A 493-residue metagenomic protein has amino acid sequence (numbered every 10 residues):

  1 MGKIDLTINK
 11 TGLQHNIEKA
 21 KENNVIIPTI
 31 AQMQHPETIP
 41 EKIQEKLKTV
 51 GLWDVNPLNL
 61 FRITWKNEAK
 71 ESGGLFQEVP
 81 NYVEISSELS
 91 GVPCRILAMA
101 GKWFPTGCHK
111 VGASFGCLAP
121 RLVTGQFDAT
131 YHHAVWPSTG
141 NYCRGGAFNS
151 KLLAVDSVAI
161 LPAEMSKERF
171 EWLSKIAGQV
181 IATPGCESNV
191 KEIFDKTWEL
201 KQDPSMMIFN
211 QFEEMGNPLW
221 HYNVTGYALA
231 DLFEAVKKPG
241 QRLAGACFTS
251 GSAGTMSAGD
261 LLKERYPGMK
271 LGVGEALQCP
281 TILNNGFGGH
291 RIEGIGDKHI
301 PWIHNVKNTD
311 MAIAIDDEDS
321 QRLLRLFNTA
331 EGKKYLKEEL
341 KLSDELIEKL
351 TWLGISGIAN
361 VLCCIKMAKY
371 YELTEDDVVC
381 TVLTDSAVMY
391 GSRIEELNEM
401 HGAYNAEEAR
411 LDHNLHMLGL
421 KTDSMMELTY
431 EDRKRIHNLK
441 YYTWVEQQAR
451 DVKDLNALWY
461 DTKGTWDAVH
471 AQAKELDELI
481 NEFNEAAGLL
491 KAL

Functional and structural regions predicted by a protein language model:
M1-L493: PLP-dependent amino-acid enzyme catalytic core
